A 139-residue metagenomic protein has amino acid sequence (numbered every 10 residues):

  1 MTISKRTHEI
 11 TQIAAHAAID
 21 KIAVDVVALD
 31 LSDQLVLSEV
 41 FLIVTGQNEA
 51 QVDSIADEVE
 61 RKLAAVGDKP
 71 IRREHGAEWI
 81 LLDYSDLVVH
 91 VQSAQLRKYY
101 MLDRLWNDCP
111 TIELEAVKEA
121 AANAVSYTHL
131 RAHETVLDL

Functional and structural regions predicted by a protein language model:
T2-D30, Q34-S38, A50-D53, D57 (+2 more regions): Ribosome large-subunit tunnel/peptidyl-transferase-proximal elements
T2-I3, T11-V24, A50, W79 (+2 more regions): Long, contiguous binding/interaction regions
L35-E39, D83-D86: A short, glycine/Asx- and small/polar-enriched loop/turn that sits immediately N-terminal to a beta-strand
I43-T45, Q92: Short hydrophobic/aromatic beta-strand micro-patches that form the beta-sheet surface supporting nucleotide- or nucleic
Q47-E49, S85-L87, Q95: Helix N-cap motif at beta-to-alpha junctions
K62-V88: Mid-chain, well-packed structural core segment of small domains
K69-I71, I112-A116: Conserved short beta-strand edge segments in small beta-sheet-based binding/regulatory domains
H129, E134-L139: Single conserved hydrophobic/aromatic residue that forms the stacking wall/gate of nucleotide- or nucleobase-binding
